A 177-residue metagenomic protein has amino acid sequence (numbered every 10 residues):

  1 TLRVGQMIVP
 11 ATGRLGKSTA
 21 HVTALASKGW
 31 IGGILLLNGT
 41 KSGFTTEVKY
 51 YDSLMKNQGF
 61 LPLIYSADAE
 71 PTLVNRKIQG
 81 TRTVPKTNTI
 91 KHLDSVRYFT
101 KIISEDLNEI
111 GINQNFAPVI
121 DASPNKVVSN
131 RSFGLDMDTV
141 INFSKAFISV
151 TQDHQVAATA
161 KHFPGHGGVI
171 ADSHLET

Functional and structural regions predicted by a protein language model:
T1-H21, F147: Boundary/entry segment of secreted carbohydrate-active catalytic domains
R3, N57-G59, Q152: Short, structurally constrained coil/turn elements that cap an alpha-helix or connect an alpha-helix to the following
I8, I64, Q155-A158: Short beta-strand/loop segments at the ligand-binding rim of alpha/beta enzyme cores
G13-L15, T23-N142, H162, G167-T177: Enzymes and membrane/adaptor proteins characterized by extended Gly/Ser/Thr/Asp/Glu-rich, aromatic-dotted
I102, A146, V150: Alpha-helical scaffold segments in soluble metabolic enzymes
T151-A160, I170: Phosphate/pyrophosphate-binding betaalpha-module
